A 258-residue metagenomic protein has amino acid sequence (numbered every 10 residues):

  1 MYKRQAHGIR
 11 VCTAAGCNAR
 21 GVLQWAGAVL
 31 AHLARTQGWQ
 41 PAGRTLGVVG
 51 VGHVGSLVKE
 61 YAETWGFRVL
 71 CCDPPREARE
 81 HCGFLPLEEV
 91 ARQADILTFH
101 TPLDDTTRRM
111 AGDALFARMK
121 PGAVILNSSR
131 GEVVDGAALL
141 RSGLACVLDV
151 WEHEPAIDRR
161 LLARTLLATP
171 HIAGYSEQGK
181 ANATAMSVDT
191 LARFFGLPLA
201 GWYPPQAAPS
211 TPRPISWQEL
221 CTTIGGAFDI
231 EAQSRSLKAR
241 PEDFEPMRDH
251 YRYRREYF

Functional and structural regions predicted by a protein language model:
K3, G21-A26, R79-G83, P155-R159 (+1 more regions): Short, charged, surface-exposed secondary-structure boundary motifs
K3-W39: Phosphate/diphosphate ligand-binding glycine-rich loop within oxidoreductases
R10-C12, V69, C146, A168: Hydrophobic beta-strand scaffold residues
L23, A42-E63: Glycine-rich adenosine-cofactor-binding loop
E63-H81: NAD(P)-binding Rossmann-fold cofactor-contacting core
R76-R160: Rossmann-like adenosine-cofactor binding region
G122, S128-F258: Rossmann-like dinucleotide-binding domain for NAD(H)/NADP(H)
